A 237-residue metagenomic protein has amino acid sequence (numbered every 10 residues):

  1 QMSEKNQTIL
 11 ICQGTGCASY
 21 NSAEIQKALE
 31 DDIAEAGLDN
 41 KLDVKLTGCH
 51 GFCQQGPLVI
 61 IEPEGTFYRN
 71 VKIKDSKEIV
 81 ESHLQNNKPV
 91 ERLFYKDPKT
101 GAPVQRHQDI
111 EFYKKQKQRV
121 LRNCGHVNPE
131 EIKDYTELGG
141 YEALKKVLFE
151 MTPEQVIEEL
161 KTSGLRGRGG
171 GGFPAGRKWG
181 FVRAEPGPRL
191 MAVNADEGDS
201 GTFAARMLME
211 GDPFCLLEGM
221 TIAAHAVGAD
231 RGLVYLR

Functional and structural regions predicted by a protein language model:
Q1-R237: Feature of Fe-S/electron-transfer and energy-metabolism proteins that preferentially highlights extended coupling
